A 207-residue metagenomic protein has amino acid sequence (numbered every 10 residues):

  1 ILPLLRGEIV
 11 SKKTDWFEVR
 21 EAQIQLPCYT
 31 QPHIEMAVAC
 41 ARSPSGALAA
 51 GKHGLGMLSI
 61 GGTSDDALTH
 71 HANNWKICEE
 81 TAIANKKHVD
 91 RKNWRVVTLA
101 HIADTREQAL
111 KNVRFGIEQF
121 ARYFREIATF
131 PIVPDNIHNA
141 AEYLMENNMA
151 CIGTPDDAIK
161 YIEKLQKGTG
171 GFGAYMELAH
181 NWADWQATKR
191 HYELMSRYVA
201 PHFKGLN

Functional and structural regions predicted by a protein language model:
I1-N207: Active-site-adjacent structural elements that line small-molecule/cofactor binding pockets in enzymes
